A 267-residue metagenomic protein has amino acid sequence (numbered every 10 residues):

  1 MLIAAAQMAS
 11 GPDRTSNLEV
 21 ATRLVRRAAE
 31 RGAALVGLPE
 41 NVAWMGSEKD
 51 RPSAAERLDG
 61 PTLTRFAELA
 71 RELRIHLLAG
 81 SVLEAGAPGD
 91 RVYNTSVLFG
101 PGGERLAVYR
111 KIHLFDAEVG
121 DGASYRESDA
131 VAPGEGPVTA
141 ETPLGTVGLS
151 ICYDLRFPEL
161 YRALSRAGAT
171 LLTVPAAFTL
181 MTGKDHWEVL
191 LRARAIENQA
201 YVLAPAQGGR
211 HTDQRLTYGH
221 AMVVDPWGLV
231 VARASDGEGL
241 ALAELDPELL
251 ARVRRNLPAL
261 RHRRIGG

Functional and structural regions predicted by a protein language model:
M1-A4: Extreme N-terminal starter segment of soluble prokaryotic enzymes
Q7-R14: Short polar catalytic/cofactor-binding loops
R14, R23-G102, V108-R110, F178-R194 (+1 more regions): Cys-nucleophile CN-hydrolase/nitrilase-fold catalytic domain and related Cys-dependent amidase chemistry that acts on
T15-R27, R156-R162: Short, acidic/polar
L58-L78, T146, C152-A241: CN hydrolase (nitrilase-like) catalytic-core segments centered on the catalytic cysteine and neighboring Lys/Glu
A79-S81, T95-L98, V138-A140, A221-V223 (+1 more regions): Short beta-strand scaffold segments in enzyme catalytic cores
A87-A167, L180-V189, R255-A259: Active-site catalytic loop in hydrolytic enzyme cores
E248-G267: A conserved C-terminal secondary-structure "cap"
